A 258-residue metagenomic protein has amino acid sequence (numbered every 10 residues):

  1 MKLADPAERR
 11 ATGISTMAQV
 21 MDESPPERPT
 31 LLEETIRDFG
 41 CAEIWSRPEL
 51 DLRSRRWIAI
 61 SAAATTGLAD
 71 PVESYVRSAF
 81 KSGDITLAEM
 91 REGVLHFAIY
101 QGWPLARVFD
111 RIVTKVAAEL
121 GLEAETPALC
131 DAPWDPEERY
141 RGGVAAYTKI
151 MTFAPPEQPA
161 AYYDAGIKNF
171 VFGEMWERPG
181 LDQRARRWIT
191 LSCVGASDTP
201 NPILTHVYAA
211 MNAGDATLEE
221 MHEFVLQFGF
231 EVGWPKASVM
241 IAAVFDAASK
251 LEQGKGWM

Functional and structural regions predicted by a protein language model:
M1-R53, P104-Q183, N212, P235-M258: Acidic, glycine/proline-rich low-complexity segments that act as flexible tails and inter-domain linkers
R37, S54, V72, M90 (+4 more regions): N-terminal alpha-helical segment
P48-R55, D84-M90, P179-A185, A216-E219: Structural motif
R55-A63, G93-V94, A185-V194, F224-V225: Short, structured motif recognition centered on aromatic/hydrophobic residues
A64, H96-W103, G195, Q227-V232: A short structural micro-motif
G67-E89, R107-A117, T199-E220, K236-A248: Extended intrinsically disordered, low-complexity coil regions enriched in Ser, Thr, Gly, Ala and often Pro
M90, F97, L181, M221 (+1 more regions): Fold-core signature of tandem repeat domains
A165-F170, M175-T217: Structured core of small recognition/catalytic domains
